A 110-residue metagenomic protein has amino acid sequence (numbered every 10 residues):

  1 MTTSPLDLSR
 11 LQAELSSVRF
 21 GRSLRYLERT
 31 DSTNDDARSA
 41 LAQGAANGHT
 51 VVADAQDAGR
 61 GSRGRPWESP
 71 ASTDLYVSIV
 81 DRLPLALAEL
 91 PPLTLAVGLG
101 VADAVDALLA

Functional and structural regions predicted by a protein language model:
M1-L109: N-terminal lobe of the biotin/lipoate ligase/transferase fold
